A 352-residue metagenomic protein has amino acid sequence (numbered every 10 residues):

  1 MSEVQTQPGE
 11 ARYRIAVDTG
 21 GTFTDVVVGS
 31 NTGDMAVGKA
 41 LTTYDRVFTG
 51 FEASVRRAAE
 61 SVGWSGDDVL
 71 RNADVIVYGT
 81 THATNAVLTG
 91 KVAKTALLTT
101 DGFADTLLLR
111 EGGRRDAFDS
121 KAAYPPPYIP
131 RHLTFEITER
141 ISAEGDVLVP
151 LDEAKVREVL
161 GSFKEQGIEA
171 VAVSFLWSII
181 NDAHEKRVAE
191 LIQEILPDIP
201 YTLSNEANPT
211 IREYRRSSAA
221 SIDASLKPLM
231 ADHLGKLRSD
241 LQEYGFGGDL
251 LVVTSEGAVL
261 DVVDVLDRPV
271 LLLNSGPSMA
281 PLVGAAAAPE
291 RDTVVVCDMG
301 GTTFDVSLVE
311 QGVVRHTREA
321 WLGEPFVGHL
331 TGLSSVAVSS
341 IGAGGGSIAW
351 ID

Functional and structural regions predicted by a protein language model:
S2-D352: N-terminally biased helix-coil "hinge/interface" segments that flank
